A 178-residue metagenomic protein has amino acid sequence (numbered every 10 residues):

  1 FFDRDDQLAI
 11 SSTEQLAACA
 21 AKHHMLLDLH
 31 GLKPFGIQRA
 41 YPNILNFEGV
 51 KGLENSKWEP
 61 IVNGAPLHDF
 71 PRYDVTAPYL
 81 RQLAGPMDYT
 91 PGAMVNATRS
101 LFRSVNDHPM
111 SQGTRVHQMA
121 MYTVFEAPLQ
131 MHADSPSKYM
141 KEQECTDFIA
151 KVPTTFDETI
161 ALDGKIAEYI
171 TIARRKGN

Functional and structural regions predicted by a protein language model:
F1-V105: Aromatic- and carboxylate-enriched substrate-binding clefts and catalytic-loop regions of carbohydrate-active enzymes
L8, R81, Q112-V116, K141: Catalytic cores of large soluble enzymes that bind and process phosphate-bearing ligands
E14, M87, Q118-Y122, A167: Feature representing long, continuous alpha-helical segments
D28, D134, N178: Short catalytic-loop micro-motif centered on adjacent basic/acidic residues
T98-F125, Q130, R174-N178: Long hydrophobic segments that form regular secondary structure
V116-D163: Catalytic cores of secreted or luminal carbohydrate-active enzymes
G164-N178: Carbohydrate-binding surface patches
